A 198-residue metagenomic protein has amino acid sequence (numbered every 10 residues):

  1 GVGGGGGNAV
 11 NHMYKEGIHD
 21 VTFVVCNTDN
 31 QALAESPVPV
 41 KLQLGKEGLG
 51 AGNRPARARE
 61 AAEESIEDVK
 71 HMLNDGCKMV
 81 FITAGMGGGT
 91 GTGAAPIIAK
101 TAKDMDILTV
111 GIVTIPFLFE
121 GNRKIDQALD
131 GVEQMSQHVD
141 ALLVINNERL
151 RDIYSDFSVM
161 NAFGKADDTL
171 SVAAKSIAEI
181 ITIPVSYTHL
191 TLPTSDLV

Functional and structural regions predicted by a protein language model:
G1-S195: Tubulin/FtsZ superfamily GTPase core signature
